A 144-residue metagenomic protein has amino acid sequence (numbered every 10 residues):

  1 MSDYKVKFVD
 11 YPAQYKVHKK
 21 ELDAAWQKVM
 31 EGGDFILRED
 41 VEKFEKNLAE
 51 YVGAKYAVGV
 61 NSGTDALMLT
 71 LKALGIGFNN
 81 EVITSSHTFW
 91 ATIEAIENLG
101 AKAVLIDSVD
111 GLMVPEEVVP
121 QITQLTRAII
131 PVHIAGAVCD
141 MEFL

Functional and structural regions predicted by a protein language model:
M1-D34, E39: N-terminal "arm"/small-domain region of PLP-dependent enzymes with the aminotransferase-like
H18, L22, F44, G63 (+1 more regions): Hydrophobic (often cysteine-bearing) scaffold residues that line and stabilize catalytic clefts of nucleotide/cofactor
D23, Q27, E45-A49, M68 (+4 more regions): Solvent-exposed, non-membrane alpha-helical residues enriched in polar/charged side chains
G33-E81, E94-L99, L105: Phosphate-binding glycine-rich loop
K72-L144: PLP-dependent aminotransferase-like
